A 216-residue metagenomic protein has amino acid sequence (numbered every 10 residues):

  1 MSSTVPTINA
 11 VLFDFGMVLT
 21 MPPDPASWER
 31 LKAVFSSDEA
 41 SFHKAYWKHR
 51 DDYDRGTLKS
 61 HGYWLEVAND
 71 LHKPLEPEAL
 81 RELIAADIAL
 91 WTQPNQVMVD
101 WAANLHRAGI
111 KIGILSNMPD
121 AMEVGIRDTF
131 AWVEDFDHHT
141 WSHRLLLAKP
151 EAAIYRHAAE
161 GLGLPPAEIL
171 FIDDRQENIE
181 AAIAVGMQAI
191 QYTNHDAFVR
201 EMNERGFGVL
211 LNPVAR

Functional and structural regions predicted by a protein language model:
S2-N9, F13, L115, P119-R216: Asp-based, Mg2+/Mn2+-dependent phosphohydrolase catalytic module
T4-D100, R107-A108, P119-M122: N-terminal helical cap/lid subdomain that shapes the substrate entry/recognition surface in HAD-like hydrolases
F35-S36, H72, G109, G163 (+2 more regions): Glycine-centered loop/turn motif at secondary-structure junctions
D70, A89, N104, G161-G163 (+1 more regions): Acidic/proline-rich low-complexity IDRs
D100-A103, R107, E160, E180: Surface-exposed alpha-helical segments enriched in charged/polar residues
A108-G109, D135: Structured helix-beta-strand junction loops
K111-G113: Structured, non-catalytic alpha/beta "coupling" segments that mediate domain-domain communication and provide generic
